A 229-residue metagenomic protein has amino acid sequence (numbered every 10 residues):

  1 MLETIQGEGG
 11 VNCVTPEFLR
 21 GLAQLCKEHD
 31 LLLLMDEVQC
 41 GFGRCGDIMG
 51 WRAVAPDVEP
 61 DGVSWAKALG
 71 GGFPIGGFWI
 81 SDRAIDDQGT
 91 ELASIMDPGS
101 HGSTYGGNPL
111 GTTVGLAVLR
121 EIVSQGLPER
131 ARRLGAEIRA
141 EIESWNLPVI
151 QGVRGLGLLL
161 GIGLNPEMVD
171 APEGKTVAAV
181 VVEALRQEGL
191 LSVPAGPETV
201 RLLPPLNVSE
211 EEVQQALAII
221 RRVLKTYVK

Functional and structural regions predicted by a protein language model:
M1-K229: Conserved N-terminal phosphate-binding loop of PLP-dependent enzymes in the Aspartate aminotransferase
